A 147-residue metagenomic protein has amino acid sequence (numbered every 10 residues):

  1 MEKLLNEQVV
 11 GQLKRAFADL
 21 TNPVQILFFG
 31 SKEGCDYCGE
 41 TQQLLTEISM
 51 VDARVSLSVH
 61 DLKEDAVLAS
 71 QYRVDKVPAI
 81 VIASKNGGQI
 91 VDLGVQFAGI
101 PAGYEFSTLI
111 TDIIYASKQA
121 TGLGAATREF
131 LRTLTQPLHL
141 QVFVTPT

Functional and structural regions predicted by a protein language model:
M1-Q25, E105-T135: N-terminal leader/targeting and pre-domain segments
Q8-D52, R132-T147: Local sequence-structure signature of Cys/Sec-based thiol-disulfide redox active-site neighborhoods
P23, A66-N86, D92-V95: Structural micro-motif
Q25-F28, S58, V81: Short, conserved beta-strand segments within well-ordered enzyme catalytic domains that often line or immediately flank
V51-R54, G87-Q89: Short helix C-cap/helix-to-loop transition motifs enriched in small/turn-promoting residues
D52-A66: Thiol-based oxidoreductase modules, predominantly thioredoxin-like and allied folds used for disulfide exchange
L57, V77, R128-R132: Non-catalytic helical tethers at domain boundaries
V81-T121: Non-catalytic, surface beta->alpha helical segment in thiol-disulfide oxidoreductase systems
